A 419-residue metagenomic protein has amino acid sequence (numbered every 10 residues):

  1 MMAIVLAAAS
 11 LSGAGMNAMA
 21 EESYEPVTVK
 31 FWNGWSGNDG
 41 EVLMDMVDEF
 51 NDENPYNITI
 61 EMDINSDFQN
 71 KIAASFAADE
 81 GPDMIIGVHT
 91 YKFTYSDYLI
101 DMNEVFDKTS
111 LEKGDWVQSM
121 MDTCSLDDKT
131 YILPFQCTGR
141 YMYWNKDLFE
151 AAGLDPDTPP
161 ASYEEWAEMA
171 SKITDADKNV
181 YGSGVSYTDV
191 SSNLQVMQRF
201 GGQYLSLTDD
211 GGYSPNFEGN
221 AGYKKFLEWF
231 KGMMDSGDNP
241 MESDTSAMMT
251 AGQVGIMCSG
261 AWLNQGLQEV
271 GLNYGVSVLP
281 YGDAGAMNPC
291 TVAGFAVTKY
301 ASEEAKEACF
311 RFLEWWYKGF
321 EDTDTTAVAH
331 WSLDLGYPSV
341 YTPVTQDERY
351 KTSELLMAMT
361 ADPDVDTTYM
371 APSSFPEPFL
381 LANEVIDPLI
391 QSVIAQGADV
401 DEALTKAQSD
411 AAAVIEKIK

Functional and structural regions predicted by a protein language model:
S23, E150, P156, E348 (+1 more regions): Conserved C-terminal helix/tail region of periplasmic/extracytoplasmic solute-binding proteins
E25-S36, N57-M62, D83-M84, Y131: Short, well-ordered beta-strand elements
V27-D45, T138, S374-P378: Extracytoplasmic "Venus flytrap"
E49-W116, A151-G153, A161, G255-I256 (+1 more regions): Extracytoplasmic "Venus flytrap"/periplasmic binding protein-like
V88-Y141, A167, L194-M197, G275-V278 (+2 more regions): Hinge/lid segment of periplasmic solute-binding proteins
D127-F135, R140, E150, E164-S214 (+1 more regions): Extracytoplasmic/periplasmic solute-binding protein
E168-K172, G211-E242: Glycine-centered hinge/linker elements that transmit conformational signals in sensory and ligand-binding systems
G266-N273, A284-C290, F295-E384: C-terminal lobe and pocket-closing loops of periplasmic/extracytoplasmic Venus-flytrap solute-binding proteins
